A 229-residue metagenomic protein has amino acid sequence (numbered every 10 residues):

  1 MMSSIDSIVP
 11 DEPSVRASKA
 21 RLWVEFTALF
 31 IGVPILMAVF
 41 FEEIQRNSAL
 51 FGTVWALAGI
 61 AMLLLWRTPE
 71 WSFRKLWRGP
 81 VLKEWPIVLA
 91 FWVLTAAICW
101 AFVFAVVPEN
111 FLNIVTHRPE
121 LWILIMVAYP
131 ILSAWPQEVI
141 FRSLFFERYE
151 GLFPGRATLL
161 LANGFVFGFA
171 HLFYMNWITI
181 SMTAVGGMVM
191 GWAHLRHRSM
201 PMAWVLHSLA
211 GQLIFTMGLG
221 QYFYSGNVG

Functional and structural regions predicted by a protein language model:
M2, D6, S14-W71: Alpha-helical transmembrane segments in multi-pass membrane proteins
F40-S48, F111, A170-I178: Membrane-interface helix caps and helix-loop-helix hairpins in membrane proteins
S48-F51, I114-V127, N176-W177, V185: Juxtamembrane helix-entry segments on the extracytoplasmic side of multipass membrane proteins
V54-W66, E120, V185-L195: Alpha-helical transmembrane segments and their membrane-interface exit regions
W55, V93, M126-V127, I131 (+4 more regions): Residue-level signature of the transmembrane alpha-helical core of multi-pass small-molecule transporters
F73-S133, E150-L152: Juxtamembrane helix-loop-helix connectors linking adjacent transmembrane helices in multi-pass membrane enzymes
V139-A162, L195-S199: Membrane-interface helix/loop boundary segments of multi-pass membrane proteins
T179-G229: Functionally important transmembrane alpha-helices
